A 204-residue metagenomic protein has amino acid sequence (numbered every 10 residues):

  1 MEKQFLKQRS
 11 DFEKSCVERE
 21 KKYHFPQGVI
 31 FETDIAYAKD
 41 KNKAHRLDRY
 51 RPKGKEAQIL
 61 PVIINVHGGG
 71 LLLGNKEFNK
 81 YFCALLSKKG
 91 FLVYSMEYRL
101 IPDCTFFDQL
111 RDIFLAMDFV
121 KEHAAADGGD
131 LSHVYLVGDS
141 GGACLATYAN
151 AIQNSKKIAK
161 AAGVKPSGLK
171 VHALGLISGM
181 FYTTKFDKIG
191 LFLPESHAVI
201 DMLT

Functional and structural regions predicted by a protein language model:
M1-T204: Alpha/beta-hydrolase superfamily serine-hydrolase fold, recognizing
